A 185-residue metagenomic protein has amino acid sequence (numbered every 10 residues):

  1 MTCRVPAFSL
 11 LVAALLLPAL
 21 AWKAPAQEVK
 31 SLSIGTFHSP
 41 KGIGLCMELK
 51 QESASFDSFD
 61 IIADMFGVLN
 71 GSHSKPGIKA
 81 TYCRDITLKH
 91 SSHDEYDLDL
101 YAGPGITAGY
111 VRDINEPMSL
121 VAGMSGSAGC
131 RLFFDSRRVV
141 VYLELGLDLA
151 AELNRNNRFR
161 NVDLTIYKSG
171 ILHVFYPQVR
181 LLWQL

Functional and structural regions predicted by a protein language model:
M1-V29: Cleavable N-terminal export/targeting peptides
T2-C3, S33, Q178-R180: Structured catalytic/translocation cores of nucleotide/phosphate-coupled proteins
L16, A24-A26, F37, S72 (+4 more regions): Generic marker of residues within folded, mature protein domains
W22-G77, Q184: Short glycine/proline- and aromatic-enriched beta-strand/turn motifs that initiate or cap beta-hairpins
F37-S39, I62-F66, G105-G109, E144-E152 (+1 more regions): Outer-membrane beta-barrel pore domains and translocons
Q51-V141: Gram-negative (and chloroplast) outer-membrane scaffold detector with strong preference for beta-barrel transmembrane
D135-L185: Predominantly the C-terminal beta-signal and adjacent terminal strand-loop region of outer-membrane beta-barrel
